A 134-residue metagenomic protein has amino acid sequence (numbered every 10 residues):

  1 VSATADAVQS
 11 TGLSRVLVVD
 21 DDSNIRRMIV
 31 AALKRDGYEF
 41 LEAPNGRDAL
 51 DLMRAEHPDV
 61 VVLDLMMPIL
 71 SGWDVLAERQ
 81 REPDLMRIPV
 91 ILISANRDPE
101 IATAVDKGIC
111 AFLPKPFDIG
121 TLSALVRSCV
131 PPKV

Functional and structural regions predicted by a protein language model:
R27-R35: Charged docking surfaces used in two-component/phosphorelay signaling
G37-P44, L52: Short hydrophobic/Thr-rich beta-strand motif most characteristic of the beta2 strand and flanking loop of CheY-like
A43-R47, I119: Conserved Asp/Asn-Gly motif in the active-site loop of CheY-like receiver
E56-V62: Active-site beta3 strand of CheY-like receiver
M67: Receiver (REC) domain active-site loop signature in two-component systems and cognate sites in sensor histidine kinases
F117-R127: C-terminal output helix
